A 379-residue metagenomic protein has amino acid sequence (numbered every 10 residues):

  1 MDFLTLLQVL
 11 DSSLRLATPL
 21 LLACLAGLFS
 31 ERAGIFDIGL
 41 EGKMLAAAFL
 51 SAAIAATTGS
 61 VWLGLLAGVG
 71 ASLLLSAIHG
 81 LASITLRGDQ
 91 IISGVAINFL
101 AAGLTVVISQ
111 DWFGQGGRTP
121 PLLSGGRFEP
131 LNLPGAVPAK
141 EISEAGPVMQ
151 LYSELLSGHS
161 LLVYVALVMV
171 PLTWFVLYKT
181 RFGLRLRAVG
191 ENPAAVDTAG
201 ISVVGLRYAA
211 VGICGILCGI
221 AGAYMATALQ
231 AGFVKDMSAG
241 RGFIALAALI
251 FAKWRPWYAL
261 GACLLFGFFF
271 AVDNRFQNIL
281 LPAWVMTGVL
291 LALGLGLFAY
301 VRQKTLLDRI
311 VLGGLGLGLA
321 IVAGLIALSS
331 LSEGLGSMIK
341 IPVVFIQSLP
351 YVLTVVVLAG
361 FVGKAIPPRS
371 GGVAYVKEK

Functional and structural regions predicted by a protein language model:
M1-A23, F36, L50, T57-L63: Membrane-interfacial amphipathic/re-entrant helices at transmembrane-helix boundaries
T5-S12, L177, V211-L249, A271-V285 (+1 more regions): Inter-helical junctions in multi-pass inner-membrane proteins, predominant in energy-converting antiporter-like
A17-A26, G42-F49, G70-A77, G190 (+6 more regions): Hydrophobic alpha-helical segments embedded in the membrane of multi-pass proteins
E31-A47, I84-I97, R185, A209 (+4 more regions): Short, non-helical or kinked segments that cap or interrupt transmembrane helices
G59-L104, P171, L265-F266, F270 (+1 more regions): Alpha-helical transmembrane segments within multi-pass membrane transporters and channels
A102-Y178, F233, S238, R275 (+4 more regions): Transmembrane helix-bundle core of multi-pass membrane transporters and related energy-transducing complexes
E154-F233, P256-W257, G261: Helix-loop-helix "hairpin" substructures at the membrane interface of multi-pass membrane proteins
T173, R181, E191, T198 (+2 more regions): Cytosolic-side transmembrane-helix boundaries in multi-pass membrane proteins
